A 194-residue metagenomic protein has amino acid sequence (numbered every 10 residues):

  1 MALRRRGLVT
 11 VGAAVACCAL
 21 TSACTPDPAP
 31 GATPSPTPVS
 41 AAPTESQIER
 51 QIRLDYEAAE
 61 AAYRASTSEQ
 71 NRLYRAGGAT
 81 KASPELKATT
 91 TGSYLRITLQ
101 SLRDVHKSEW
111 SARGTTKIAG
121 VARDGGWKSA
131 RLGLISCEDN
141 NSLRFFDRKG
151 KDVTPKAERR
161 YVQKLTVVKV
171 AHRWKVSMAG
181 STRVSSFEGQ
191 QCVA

Functional and structural regions predicted by a protein language model:
M1-G12: Bacterial N-terminal signal peptides that target proteins for export
M1-L3, Q191-A194: Short, intrinsically disordered, low-complexity terminal/loop segments
A13-C17: Hydrophobic helical h-region of N-terminal Sec-dependent signal peptides in bacterial secretory/periplasmic proteins
A19-A23: C-terminal motif of bacterial Sec signal peptides marking the signal peptidase cleavage site
T25-P28: Bacterial signal peptide processing site
G31-S46: Ser/Thr-rich, Proline-interspersed low-complexity disordered segments
A42-A112: Core segments of small alpha/beta cavity-forming domains
T80-K81, K87-V162, V168-V193: Structured, amphipathic secondary-structure segments that form assembly/contact surfaces in multi-subunit
